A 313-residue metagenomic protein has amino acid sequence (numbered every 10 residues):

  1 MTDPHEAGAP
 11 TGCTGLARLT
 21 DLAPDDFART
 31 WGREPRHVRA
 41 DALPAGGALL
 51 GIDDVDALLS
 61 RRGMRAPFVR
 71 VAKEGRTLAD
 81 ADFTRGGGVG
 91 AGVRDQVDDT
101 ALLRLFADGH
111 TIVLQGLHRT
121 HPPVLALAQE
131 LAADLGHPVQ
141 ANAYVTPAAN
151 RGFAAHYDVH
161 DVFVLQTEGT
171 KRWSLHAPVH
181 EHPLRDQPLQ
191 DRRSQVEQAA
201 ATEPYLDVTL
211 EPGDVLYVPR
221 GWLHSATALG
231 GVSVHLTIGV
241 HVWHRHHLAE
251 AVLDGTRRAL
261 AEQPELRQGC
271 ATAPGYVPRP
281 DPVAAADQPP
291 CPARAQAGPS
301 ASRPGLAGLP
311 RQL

Functional and structural regions predicted by a protein language model:
M1-T14, T30, A199-T209, S225-L313: Fe(II)/2-oxoglutarate
T2-A148, A271-G275, C291-L313: Transition-metal
A48, F153-Y157, T227: Short histidine-centered beta-strand/loop micro-motifs that create catalytic or ligand/metal-coordination sites
Y144-A148, D158-V179, R192-Q198: Short, conserved beta-strand element in jelly-roll/cupin
T167, V208-L229: Conserved metal-binding segment of the jelly-roll/cupin
L175-Y217, A261-L266: Double-stranded beta-helix
